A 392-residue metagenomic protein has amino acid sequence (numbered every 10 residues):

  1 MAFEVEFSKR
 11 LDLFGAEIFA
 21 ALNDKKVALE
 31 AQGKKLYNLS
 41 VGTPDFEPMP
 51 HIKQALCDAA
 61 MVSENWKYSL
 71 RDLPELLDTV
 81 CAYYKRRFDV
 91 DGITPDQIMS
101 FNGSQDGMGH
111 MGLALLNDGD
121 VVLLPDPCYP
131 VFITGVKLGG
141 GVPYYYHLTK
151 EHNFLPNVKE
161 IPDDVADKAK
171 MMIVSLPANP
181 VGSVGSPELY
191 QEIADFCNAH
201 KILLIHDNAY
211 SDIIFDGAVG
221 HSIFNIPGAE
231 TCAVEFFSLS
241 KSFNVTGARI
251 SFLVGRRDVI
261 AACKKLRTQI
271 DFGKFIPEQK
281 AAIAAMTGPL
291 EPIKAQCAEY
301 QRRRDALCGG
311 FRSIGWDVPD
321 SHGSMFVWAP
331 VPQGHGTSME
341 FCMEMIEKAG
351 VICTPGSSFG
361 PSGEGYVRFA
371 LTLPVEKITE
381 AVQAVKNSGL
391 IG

Functional and structural regions predicted by a protein language model:
A2-G103, H110, A285-G288, I391-G392: N-terminal small-domain helix-loop-helix segment of the aminotransferase-like
L29-Q32, G139, A199-H200, I314 (+1 more regions): Helix C-cap/helix->beta junction micro-motif
P95-D96, L113-V174, P187: PLP-dependent aminotransferase-like
T149-G217, H221: Active-site phosphate-binding strand-loop segment of PLP-dependent enzymes
V219, I226-A262: Active-site PLP attachment segment
C263-I270, A285-G309: Structural signature of PLP-dependent enzymes
I283, A298-C308, V318-P330, G363: Conserved glycine-rich beta-strand-loop-beta hairpin in the small C-terminal domain of fold type I
H335-T337, E344-T354, F359-G392: PLP-dependent enzyme catalytic core of the Aspartate aminotransferase-like
